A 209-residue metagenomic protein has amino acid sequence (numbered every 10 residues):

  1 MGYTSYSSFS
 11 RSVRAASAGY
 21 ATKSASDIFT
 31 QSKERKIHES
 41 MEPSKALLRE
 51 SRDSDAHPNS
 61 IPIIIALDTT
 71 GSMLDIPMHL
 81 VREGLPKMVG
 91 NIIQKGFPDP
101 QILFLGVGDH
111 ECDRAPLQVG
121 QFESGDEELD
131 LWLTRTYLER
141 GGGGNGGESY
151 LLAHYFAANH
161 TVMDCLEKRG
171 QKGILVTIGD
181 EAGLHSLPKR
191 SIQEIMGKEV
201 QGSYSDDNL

Functional and structural regions predicted by a protein language model:
M1-L209: Acidic, low-complexity intrinsically disordered regions
